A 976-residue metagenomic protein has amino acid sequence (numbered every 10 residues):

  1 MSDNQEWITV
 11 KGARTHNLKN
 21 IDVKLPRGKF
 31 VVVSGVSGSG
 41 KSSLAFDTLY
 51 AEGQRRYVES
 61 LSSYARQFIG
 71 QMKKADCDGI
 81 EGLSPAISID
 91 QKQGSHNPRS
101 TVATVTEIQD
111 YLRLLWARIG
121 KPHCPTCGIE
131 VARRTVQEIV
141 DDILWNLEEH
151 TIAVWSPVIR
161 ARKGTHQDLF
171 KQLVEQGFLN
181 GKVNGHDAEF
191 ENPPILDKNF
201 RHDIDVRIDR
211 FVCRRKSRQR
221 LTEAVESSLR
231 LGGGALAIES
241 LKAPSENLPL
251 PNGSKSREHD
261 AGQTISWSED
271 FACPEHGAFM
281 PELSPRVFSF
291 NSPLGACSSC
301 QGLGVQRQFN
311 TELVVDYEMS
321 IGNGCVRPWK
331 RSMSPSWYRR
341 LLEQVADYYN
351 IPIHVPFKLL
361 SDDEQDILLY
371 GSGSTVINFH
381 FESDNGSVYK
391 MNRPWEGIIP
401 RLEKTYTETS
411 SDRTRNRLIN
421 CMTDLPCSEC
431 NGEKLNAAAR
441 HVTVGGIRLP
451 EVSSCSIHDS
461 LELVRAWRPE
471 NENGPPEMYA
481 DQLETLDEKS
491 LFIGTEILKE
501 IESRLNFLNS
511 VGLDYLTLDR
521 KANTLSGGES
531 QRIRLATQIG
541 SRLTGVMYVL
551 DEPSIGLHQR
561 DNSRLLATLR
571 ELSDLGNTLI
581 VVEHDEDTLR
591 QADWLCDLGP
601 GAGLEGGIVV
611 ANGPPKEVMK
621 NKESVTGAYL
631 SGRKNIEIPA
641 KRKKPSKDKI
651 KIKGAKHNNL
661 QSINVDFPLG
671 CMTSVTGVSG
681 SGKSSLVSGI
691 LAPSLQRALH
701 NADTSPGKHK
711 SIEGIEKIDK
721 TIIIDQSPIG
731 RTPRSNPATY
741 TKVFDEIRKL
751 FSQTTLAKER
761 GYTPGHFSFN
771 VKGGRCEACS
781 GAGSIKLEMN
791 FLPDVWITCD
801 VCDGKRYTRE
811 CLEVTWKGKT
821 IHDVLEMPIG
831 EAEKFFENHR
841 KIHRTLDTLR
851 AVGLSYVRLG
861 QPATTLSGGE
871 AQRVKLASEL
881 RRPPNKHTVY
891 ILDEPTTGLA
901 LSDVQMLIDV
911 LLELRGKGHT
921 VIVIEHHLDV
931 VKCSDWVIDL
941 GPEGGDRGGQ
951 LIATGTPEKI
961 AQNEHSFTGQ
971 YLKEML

Functional and structural regions predicted by a protein language model:
M1-L976: Conserved phosphate-binding elements of NTP-dependent enzyme cores
